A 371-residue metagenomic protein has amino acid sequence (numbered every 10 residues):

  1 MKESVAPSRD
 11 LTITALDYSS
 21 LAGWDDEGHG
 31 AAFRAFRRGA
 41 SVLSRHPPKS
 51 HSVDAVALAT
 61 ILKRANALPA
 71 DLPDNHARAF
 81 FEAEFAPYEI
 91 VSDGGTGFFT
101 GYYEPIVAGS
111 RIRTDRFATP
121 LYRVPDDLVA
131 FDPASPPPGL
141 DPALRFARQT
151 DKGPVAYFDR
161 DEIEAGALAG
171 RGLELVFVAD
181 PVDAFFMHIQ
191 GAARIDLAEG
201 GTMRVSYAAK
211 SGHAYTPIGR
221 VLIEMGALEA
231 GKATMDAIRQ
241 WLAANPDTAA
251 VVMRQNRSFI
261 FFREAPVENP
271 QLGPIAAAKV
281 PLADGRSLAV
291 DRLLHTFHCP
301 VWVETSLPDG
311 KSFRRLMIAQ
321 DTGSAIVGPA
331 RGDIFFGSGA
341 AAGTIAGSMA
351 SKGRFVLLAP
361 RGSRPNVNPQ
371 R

Functional and structural regions predicted by a protein language model:
K2-P7, T14, D25, A31 (+2 more regions): C-terminal soluble interaction/assembly domains
T12-P266: Secretory/export targeting leaders with adjacent low-complexity proregions
